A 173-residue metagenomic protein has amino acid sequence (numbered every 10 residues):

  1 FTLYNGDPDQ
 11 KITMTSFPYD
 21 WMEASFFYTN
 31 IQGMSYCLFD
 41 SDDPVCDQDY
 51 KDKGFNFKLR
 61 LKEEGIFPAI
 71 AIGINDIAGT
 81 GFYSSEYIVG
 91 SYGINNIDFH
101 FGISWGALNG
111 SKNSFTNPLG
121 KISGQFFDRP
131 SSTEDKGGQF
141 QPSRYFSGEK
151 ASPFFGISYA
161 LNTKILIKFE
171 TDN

Functional and structural regions predicted by a protein language model:
F1-S85, G93-I97, G106-G110, D128-T133 (+3 more regions): Transmembrane beta-barrel domains of Gram-negative outer membranes and organellar outer membranes
D43-P44, N117-K121: Flexible, surface-exposed loop regions and adjacent strand-edge segments of Gram-negative outer-membrane beta-barrel
T80-G81, S147-E149: Active-site glycine- and acidic-residue-rich loops that bind and position anionic ligands or nucleotide-like cofactors
H100-G102, L108-P118: Transmembrane alpha-helix/helix-exit interface in multi-pass inner-membrane proteins
Y145, P153: A conserved mid-domain beta-alpha-beta active-site/ligand-binding segment of alpha/beta enzyme cores
